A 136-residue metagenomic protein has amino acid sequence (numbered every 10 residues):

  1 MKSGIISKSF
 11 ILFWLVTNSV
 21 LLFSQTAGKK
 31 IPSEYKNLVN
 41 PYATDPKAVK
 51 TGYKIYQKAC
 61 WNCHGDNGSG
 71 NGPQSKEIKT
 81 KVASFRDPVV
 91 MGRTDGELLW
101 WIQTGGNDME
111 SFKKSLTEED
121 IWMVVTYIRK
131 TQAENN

Functional and structural regions predicted by a protein language model:
K2-I11: Bacterial N-terminal signal peptides that target proteins for export
F10-S19: Bacterial N-terminal signal peptides
L22-S24: Boundary at the C-terminal end of the N-terminal hydrophobic targeting segment
T26-I55: Electrostatic cytochrome c docking/interface patches
P46-S69, Q103-T104: Sequence/structural segment immediately N-terminal to covalent heme-attachment motifs in c-type and related
S69, K130-N136: Inter-heme linker and motif-flanking segments adjacent to c-type heme-binding CXXCH motifs in c-type cytochromes
P73-E77: Short cysteine/histidine-rich zinc-coordinating motifs and their immediately flanking basic loops
K79-K130: Extracytoplasmic electron-transfer domains, predominantly the class I c-type cytochrome c fold
